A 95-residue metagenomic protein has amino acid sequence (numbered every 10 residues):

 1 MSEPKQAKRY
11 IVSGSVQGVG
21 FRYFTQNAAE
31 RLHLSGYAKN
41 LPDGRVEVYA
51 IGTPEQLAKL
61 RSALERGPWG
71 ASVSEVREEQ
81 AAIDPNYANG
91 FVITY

Functional and structural regions predicted by a protein language model:
M1-Y95: Intrinsically disordered, low-complexity, mixed-charge
